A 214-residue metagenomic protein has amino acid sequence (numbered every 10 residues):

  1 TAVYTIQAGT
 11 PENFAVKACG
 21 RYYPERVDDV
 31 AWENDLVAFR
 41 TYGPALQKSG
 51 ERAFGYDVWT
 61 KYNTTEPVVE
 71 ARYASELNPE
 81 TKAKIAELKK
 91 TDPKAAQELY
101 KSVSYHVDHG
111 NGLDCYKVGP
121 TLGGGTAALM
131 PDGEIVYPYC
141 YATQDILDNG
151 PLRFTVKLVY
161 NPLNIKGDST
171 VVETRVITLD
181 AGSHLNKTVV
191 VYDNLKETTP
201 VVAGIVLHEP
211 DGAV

Functional and structural regions predicted by a protein language model:
T1, V30-W32, A38-T41, G124 (+4 more regions): Long, contiguous hydrophobic alpha-helical segments, chiefly transmembrane helices and signal peptides
T1-E25, T199-V214: Extended acidic/polar, glycine-enriched regions that form or flank non-catalytic beta-rich accessory modules
I6, G43-A45, L158-P162, I205-L207: A mature extracytoplasmic/lumenal domain signature
I6-E134: Solvent-exposed N-terminal domain segments of exported/luminal and surface proteins
G50-A53, G167-D168, G212-A213: A short, polar/proline- and glycine-enriched secondary-structure boundary/capping micro-motif
K89, I135-A142, N149-F154, L158: C-terminal globular interaction/adhesion domains in large, modular proteins
T143-D145, A213: Short secondary-structure junctions
I146-N149, F154-T199: Acidic, contiguous internal or C-terminal segments within carbohydrate-active enzymes that form a structured patch used
